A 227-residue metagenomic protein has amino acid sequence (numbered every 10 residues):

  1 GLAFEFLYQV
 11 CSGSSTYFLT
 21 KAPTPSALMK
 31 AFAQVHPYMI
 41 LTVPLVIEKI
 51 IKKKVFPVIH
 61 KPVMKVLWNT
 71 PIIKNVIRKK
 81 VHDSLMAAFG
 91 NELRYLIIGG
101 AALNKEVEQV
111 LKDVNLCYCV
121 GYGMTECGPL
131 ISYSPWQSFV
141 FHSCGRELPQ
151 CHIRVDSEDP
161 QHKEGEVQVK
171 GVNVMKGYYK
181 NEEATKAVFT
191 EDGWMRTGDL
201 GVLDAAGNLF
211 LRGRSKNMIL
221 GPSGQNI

Functional and structural regions predicted by a protein language model:
G1-Y17, A33-Q34, Y38: Conserved short alpha-helical elements in the N-terminal third of ANL/AMP-binding
C11, P37-L41, I50-F139, H152: Gly/Ser/Thr-rich phosphate-binding loop
T16-V35, I227: ATP-dependent adenylate-forming carboxylate-activation enzymes
S26-M29, H82-L85, K186: Short hydrophobic/charged patches on amphipathic alpha-helices used for structural packing and interfaces
P44: Short secondary-structure boundary segments
A101-V114, L130-P135, C144-P149, D159-K163 (+3 more regions): Active-site glycine/GP-rich loop and adjacent strand/helix microenvironment that borders small-molecule binding pockets
H142-R146, E191-D192: Short Gly/Pro-enriched turn/cap motifs at secondary-structure boundaries
R154, Q161-G221, N226: Conserved ATP-binding/catalytic segment of the ANL
